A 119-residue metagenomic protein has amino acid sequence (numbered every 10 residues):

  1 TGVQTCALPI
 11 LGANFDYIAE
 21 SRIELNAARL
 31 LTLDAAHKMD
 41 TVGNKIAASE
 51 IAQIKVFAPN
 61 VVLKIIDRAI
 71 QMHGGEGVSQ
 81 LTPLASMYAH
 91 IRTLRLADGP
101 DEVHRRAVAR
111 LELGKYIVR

Functional and structural regions predicted by a protein language model:
Q4-R119: Alpha-helical interface subdomain recognition
